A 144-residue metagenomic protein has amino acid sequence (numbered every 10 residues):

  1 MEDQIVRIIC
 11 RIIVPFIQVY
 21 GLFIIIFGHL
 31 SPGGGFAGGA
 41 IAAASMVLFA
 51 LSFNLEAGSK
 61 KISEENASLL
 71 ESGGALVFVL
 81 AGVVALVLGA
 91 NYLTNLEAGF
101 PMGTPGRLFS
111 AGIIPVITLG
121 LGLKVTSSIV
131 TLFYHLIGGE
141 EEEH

Functional and structural regions predicted by a protein language model:
M1-Y20, I24-I25, L48-H144: Flexible extramembrane loops and terminal tails that flank transmembrane helices in small membrane-associated subunits
H29-A43: Short, non-helical or kinked segments that cap or interrupt transmembrane helices
